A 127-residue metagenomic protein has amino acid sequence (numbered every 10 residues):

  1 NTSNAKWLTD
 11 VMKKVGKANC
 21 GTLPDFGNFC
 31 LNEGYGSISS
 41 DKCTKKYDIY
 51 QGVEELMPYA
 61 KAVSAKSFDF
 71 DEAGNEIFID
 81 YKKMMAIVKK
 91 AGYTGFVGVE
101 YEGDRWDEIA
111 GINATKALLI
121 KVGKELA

Functional and structural regions predicted by a protein language model:
N1-A86: Acidic/histidine-rich catalytic cores of soluble enzymes
T2-A5, R105-I109: Loop/helix-junction capping segments adjacent to catalytic residues or to phosphate/diphosphate-binding pockets
K14-N19, K90-Y93, K124-A127: Short helix-capping segments at alpha-helix termini
F26-F29, Y93-G98, A127: Short C-terminal domain-edge/linker segments immediately following a structured domain
E55, I87, L118-V122: Amphipathic alpha-helical segments that form well-ordered structural scaffolds and often line/cohere around active
A60-G74, Y93-E108: Active-site clefts of carbohydrate-active enzymes
D80-A91, F96-E100: H/E-rich (His + Asp/Glu) clusters that bind or coordinate divalent metals
E108-A127: C-terminal helical cap(s) of enzyme catalytic domains, especially alpha/beta-barrels
